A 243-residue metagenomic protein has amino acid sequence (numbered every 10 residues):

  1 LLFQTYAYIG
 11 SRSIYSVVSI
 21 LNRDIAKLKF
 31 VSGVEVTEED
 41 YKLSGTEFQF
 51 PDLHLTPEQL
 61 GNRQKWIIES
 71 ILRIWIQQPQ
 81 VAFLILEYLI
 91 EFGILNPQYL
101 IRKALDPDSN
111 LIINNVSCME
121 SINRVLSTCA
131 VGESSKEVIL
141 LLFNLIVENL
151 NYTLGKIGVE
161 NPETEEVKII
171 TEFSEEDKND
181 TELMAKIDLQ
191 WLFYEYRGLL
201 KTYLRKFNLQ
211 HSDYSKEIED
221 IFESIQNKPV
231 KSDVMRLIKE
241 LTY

Functional and structural regions predicted by a protein language model:
L1-Y243: Long alpha-helical repeat solenoid scaffolds
